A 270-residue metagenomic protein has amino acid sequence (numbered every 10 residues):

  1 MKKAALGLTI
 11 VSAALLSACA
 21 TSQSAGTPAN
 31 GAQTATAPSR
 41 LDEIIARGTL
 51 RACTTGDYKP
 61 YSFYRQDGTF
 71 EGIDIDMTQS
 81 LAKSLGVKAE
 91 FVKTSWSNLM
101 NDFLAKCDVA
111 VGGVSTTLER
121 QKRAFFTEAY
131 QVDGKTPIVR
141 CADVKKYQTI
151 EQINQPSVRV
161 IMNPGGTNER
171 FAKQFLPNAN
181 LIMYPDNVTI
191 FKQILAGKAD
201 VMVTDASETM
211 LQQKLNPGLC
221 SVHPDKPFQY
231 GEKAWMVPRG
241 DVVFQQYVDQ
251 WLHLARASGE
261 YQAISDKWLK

Functional and structural regions predicted by a protein language model:
L16-A18: C-terminal motif of bacterial Sec signal peptides marking the signal peptidase cleavage site
T21-G26, G31-A35, T167-Y184, S221-D225 (+1 more regions): Ligand-binding clefts/hinges and TM-proximal coupling segments of bilobed small-molecule sensing domains
N30-G113, K122: Extracytoplasmic small-molecule ligand-binding "clamshell" domains of the periplasmic binding protein/Venus flytrap
S62-R65, T78-V87, T149-N154, N168-P185 (+2 more regions): Ligand-binding cleft/hinge of the Venus flytrap
I73-I75, F91-N101, I182-A196, G231: Short helix-initiation/N-cap motifs at beta->coil->alpha
S97-N98, V114-R123, F171-Q174, L195-Q229: A ligand-binding cleft/hinge motif common to bilobed small-molecule-binding domains
V132-V139, A206, M210-H253, K270: Periplasmic-binding protein-like
C141-V158: Flexible hinge/capping segments at coil-to-helix
